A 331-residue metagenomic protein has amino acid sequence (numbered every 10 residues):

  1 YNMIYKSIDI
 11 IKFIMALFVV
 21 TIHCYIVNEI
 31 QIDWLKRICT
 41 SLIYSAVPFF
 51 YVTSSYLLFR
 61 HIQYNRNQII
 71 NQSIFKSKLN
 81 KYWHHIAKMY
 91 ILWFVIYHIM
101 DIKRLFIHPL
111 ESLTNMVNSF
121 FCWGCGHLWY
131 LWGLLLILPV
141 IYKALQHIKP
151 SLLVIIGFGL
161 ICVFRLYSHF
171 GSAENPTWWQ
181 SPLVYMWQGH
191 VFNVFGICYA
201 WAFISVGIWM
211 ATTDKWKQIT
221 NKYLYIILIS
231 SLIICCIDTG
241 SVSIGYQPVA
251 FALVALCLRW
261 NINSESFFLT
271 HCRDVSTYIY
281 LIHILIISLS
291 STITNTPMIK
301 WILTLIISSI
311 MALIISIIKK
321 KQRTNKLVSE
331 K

Functional and structural regions predicted by a protein language model:
Y1-N2, I148-S151, N261-R273, I284-K331: C-terminal "closing" transmembrane helix and its immediate cytosolic amphipathic cap in multi-pass membrane proteins
I4-Y5, N67-N80, Y142-L153, M210-Y223 (+2 more regions): Membrane-interface helix-boundary motifs at transmembrane edges
K6-Q63, I86-F94: Functionally critical transmembrane alpha-helices in membrane proteins and complexes, commonly lining
L35-V47, N118-G133, L166-F203, I233-A252 (+2 more regions): Interfacial loop-to-helix transition and helix-capping segments at the boundaries of transmembrane helices
T40, Y44-P48, H61-G126, I137 (+2 more regions): Transmembrane alpha-helical segments and their boundary/interface "anchor" motifs in multi-pass integral membrane
V52, Y56-Q63, I137-Q146, F203-T212 (+5 more regions): Hydrophobic transmembrane alpha-helices
H85-F120, I141-V184, T220-G245: Hydrophobic membrane-embedded alpha-helices and membrane-water interface caps/short interhelical or interfacial loops
I197-W201, I208, T212-T270, S290 (+1 more regions): Alpha-helical transmembrane segments and terminal signal-anchor/GPI-anchor hydrophobic tails, characterized by long
